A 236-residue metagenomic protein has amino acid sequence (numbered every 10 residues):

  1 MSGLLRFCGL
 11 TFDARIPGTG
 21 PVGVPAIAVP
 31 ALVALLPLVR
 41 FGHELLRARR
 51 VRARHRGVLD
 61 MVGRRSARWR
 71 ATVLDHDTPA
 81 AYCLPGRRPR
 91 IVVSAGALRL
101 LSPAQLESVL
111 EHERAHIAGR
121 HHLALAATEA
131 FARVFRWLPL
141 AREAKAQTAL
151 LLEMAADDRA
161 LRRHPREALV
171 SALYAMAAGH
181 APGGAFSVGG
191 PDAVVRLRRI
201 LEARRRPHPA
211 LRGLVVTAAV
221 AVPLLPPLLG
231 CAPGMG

Functional and structural regions predicted by a protein language model:
M1-R56: Transmembrane alpha-helices and immediately adjacent membrane-cytoplasm interface residues in multi-pass integral
A26-R49, M61, A178-G236: Cytosolic-facing loops and C-terminal tails of multi-pass membrane proteins
A53, L140-R196, E202, R206: Short helix/loop segments within enzyme catalytic domains that coordinate or immediately flank catalytic cofactors
A53-V73, D157: Membrane-cytosol interface motif
W69-P89: Catalytic zinc-binding patch centered on the HExxH motif and its immediate surroundings that defines zinc-dependent
V93, L106-H121, A156: Active-site recognition of the HExxH zinc-binding catalytic motif
L100-S102: C-terminal lobe helix-coil module of Hanks-type protein kinase domains
R120-K145: Post-HEXXH active-site segment of zinc metalloproteases
